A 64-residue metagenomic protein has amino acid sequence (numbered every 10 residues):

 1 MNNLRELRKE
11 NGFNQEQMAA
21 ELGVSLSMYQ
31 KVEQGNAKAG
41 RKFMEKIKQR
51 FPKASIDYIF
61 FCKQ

Functional and structural regions predicted by a protein language model:
N2-Q17, E21, K46: Short basic helix-loop element that most often maps to the first helix and adjoining turn of HTH DNA-binding modules
G12, Q17, E33-N36, K63: Conserved functional loop/turn residues at catalytic and ligand-binding sites
Q17, M28, Y58: Residues in the helix-turn-helix
G23-K38: Recognition helix of helix-turn-helix/homeodomain-like DNA-binding domains that insert into the DNA major groove
K42-Y58: DNA major-groove recognition helix of helix-turn-helix/homeodomain DNA-binding modules
Y58-Q64: Short amphipathic recognition helices of helix-turn-helix/homeodomain-type DNA-binding modules
